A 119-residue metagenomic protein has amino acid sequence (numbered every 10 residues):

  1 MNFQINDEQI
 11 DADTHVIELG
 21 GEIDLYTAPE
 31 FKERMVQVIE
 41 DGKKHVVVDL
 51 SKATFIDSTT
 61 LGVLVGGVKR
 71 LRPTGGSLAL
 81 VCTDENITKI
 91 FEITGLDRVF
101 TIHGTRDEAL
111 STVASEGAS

Functional and structural regions predicted by a protein language model:
M1-F3, D11-A12, G76, R98: A short helix-to-beta-strand connector/capping loop
M1-Q9, A114-S119: Non-catalytic signal-transmission and effector/linker regions of two-component phosphorelay proteins
F3-E33, S51: STAS-typified acidic loop motif
L25-F100: Amphipathic alpha-helical interaction surfaces in cytosolic regulatory modules
A28, R106-D107: Residues at or immediately preceding the N-termini of alpha-helices
E85, D107-E108: Acidic phosphotransfer microenvironment of two-component signaling modules
T101-T105: Short acidic-hydrophobic, aromatic-tinged amphipathic segments that line or gate anion-handling sites
